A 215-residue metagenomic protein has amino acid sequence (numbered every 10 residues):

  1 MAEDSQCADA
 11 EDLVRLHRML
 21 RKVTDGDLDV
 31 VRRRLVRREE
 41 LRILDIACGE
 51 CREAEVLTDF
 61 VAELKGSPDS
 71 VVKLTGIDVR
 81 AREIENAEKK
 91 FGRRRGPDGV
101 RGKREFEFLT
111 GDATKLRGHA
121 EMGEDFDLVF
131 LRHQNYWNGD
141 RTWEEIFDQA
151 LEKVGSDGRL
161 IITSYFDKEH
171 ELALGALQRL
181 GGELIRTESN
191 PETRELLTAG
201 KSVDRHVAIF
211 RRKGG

Functional and structural regions predicted by a protein language model:
M1-V36: Class I SAM-dependent methyltransferase Rossmann-like catalytic core, especially the SAM/SAH-binding loop
A47-C51: Class I SAM-dependent methyltransferase "Motif I" SAM/SAH-binding loop
R52, V56-E107, K115: Class I SAM-dependent methyltransferase SAM/SAH-binding core
G118-V129: A short acidic, Gly/Pro-enriched loop at the edge of an enzyme's catalytic core that lines a small-molecule cofactor
L131-Q134: A short beta-strand submotif of the Rossmann-like class I SAM-dependent methyltransferase core that lines
W137-Q149: A short, conserved alpha-helix within the catalytic core of class I
D157-Y165: Conserved beta-strand signature within the Rossmann-like core of class I S-adenosyl-L-methionine
Q178-G215: Class I S-adenosyl-L-methionine
